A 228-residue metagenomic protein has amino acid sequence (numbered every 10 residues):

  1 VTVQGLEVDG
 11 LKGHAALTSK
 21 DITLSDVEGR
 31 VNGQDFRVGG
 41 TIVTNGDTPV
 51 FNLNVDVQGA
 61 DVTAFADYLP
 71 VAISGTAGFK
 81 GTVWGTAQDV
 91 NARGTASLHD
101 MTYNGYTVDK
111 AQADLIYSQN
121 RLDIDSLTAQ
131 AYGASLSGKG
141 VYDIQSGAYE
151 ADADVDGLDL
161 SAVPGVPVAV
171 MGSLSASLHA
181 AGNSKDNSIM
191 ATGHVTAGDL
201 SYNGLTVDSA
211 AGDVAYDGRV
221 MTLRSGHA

Functional and structural regions predicted by a protein language model:
T2-D9, Y103: An N-terminal domain-start capping segment
T2-V3, T18, V31, Y202: Acidic surface patches and DE-rich sequence motifs
G5, I73-G75, G105-T107, V168-G172 (+1 more regions): Short sequence motifs at beta-strands and strand-loop junctions characteristic of Gram-negative outer-membrane
G5-L6, A16-D21, D56-A64, A92-A96 (+7 more regions): Flexible, solvent-exposed coil segments and beta strand-coil junctions, predominantly the extracellular/periplasmic
G10-D21, D26-G29, D35-T48, G75-Q88 (+6 more regions): Extended lipid/amphipathic-ligand handling interfaces
V31, I42-T44, G59-D61, L98-T102 (+4 more regions): Transmembrane beta-strands of outer-membrane beta-barrel pores
A64-L69, D100, A162-V166, D199: Extracellular loop and loop/strand-boundary signature of outer-membrane beta-barrel proteins
